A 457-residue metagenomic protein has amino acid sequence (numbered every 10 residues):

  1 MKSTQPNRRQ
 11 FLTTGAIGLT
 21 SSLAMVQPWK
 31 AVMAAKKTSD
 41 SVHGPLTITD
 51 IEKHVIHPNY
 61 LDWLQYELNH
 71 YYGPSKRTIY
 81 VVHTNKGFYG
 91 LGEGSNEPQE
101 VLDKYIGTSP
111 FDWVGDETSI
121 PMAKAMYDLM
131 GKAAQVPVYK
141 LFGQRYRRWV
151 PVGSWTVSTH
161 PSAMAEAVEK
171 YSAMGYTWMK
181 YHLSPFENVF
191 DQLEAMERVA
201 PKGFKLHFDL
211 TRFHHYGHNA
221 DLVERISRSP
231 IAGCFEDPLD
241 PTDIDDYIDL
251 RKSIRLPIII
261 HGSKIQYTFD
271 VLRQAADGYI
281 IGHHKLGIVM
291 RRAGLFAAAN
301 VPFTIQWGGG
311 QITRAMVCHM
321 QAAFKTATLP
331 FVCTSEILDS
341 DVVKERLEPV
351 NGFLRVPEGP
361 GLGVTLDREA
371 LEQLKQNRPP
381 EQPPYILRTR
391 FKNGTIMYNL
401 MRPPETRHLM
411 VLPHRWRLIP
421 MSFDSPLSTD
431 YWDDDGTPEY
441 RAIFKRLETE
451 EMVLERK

Functional and structural regions predicted by a protein language model:
K2-A31: N-terminal export signals
M25-Q65: C-terminal segment of N-terminal export signals and the immediately downstream linker at the start of the mature
H43-P45, D50-H54, E67, V82-P137 (+4 more regions): Metal- or metallocofactor-binding catalytic centers and their adjacent structured scaffolds across diverse enzyme
G87, Q135, F235, V317 (+1 more regions): Conserved, mostly hydrophobic/aromatic
E100, K104, F111, I231 (+6 more regions): Shared catalytic-loop signature of beta/alpha-barrel
Y127-S158, L366: Catalytic pocket of metal/acid-base enzymes, prominently hydrolases
G143, R147-I254: Metal-dependent enolase-superfamily TIM-barrel catalytic cores that perform enediolate-based chemistry
K344-K457: C-terminal extensions of enzymes
